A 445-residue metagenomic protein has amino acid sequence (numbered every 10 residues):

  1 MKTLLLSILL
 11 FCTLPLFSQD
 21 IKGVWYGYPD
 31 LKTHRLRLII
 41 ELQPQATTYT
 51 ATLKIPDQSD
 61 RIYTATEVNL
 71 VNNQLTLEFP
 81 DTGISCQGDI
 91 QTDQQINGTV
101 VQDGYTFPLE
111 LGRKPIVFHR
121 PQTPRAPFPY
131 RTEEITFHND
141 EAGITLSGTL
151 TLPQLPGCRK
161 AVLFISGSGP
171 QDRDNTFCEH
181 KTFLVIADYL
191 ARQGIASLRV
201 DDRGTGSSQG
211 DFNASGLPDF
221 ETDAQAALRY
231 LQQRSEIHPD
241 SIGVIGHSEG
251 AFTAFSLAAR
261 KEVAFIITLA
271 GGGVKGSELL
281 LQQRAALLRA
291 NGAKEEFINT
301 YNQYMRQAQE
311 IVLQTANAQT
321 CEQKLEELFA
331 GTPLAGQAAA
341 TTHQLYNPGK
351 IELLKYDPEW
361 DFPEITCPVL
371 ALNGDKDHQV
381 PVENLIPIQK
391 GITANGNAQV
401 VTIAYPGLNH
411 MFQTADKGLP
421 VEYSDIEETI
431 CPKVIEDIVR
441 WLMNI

Functional and structural regions predicted by a protein language model:
Q19-Q91, N97-D103, Q122, F183: Central antiparallel beta-sheet cores of small beta-barrel/beta-sandwich binding domains
I116-G157: N-terminal cap/lid segment of alpha/beta-hydrolase-fold proteins
C158-S168: Short beta-strand element of the alpha/beta-hydrolase
T176-S197: Short amphipathic alpha-helix adjacent to the substrate-entry channel of hydrolases
A214-S235: Alpha/beta-hydrolase active-site loop
I267-E364: Accessory cap/linker subdomain of secreted extracellular hydrolases
I365, A371-N373, D377: Short beta-strand/loop motif that positions the catalytic acidic residue of the alpha/beta-hydrolase fold
H378-N384: Conserved alpha/beta-hydrolase "acid-adjacent" motif
